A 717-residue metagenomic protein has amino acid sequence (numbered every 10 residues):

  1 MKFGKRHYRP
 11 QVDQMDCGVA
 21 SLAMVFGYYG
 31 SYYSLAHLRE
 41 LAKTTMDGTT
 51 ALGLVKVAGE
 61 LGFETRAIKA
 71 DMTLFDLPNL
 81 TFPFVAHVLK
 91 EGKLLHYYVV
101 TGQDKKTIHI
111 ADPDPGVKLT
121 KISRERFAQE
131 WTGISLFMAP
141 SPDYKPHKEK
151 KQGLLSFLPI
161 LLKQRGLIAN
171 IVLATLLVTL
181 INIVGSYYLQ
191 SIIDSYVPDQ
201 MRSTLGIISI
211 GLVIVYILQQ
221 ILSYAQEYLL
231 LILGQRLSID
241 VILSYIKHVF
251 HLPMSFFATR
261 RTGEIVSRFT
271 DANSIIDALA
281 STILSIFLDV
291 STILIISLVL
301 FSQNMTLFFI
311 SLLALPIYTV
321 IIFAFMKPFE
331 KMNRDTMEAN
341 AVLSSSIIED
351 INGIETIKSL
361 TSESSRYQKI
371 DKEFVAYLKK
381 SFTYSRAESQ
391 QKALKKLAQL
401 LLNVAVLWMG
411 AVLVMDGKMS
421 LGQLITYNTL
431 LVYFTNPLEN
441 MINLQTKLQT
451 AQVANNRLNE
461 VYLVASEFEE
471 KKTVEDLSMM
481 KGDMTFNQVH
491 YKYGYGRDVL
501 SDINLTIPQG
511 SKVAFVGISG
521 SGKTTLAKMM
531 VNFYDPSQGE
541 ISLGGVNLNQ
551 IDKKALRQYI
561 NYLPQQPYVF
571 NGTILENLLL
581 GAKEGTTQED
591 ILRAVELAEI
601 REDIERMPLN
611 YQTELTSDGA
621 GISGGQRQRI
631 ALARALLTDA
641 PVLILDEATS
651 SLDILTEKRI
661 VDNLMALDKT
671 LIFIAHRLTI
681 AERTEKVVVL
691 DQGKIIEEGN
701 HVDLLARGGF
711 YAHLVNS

Functional and structural regions predicted by a protein language model:
M1-L74, L80, K93-L94, D104: Cysteine-nucleophile protease catalytic domains, especially the papain-like/related folds used in DUB/UBL proteases
A42-T49, L77-A174, V178-L180: Noncatalytic regulatory segments and standalone regulatory/sensor domains
A169-L222, L229, F301-T306, G417-L421: Transmembrane helix-loop-helix hairpins at lipid-water interfaces of multipass membrane proteins, especially the type-1
G211-Q219, S223, S285-D335, V406-M419 (+3 more regions): Transmembrane helices of ABC transporter permease
M254-S255, S267-L279, I283, P328-E349 (+4 more regions): An intracellular "coupling" helix at the cytosolic face of ABC transporter transmembrane type-1 domains
V432-E460: Amphipathic alpha-helical signal-transduction/coupling segments on the cytosolic side of membrane proteins
K471, S478-S717: ABC-type nucleotide-binding domain
